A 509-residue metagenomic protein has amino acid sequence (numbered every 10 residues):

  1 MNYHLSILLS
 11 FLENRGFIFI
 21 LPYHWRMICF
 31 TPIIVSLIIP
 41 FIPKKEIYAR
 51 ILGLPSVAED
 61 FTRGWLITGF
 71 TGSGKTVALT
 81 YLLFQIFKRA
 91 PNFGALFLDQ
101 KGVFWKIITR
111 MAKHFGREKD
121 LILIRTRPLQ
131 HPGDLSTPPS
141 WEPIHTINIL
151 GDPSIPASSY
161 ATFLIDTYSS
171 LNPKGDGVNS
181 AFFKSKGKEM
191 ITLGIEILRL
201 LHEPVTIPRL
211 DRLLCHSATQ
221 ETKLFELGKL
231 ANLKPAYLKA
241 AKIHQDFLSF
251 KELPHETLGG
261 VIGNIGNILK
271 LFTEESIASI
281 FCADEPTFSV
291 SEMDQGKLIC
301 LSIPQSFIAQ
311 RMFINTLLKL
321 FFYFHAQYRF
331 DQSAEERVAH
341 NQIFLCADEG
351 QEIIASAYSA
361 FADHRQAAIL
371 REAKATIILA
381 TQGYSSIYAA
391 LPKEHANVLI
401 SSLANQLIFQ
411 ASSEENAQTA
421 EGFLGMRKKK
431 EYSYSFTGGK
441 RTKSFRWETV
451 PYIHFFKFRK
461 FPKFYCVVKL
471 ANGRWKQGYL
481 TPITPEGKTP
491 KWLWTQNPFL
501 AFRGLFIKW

Functional and structural regions predicted by a protein language model:
N2-L12: Low-complexity, acidic polar-rich segments
R15-C29: Juxtamembrane/start-of-transmembrane alpha-helix segments at the extracytoplasmic/lumenal side of membrane anchors
R26-A375, I453-Q477, P485-W509: P-loop NTPase motor domains
G69, Q305, T381, Q410-S413 (+1 more regions): Short loop or secondary-structure boundary microenvironments that flank and position key functional residues
G102, L424, P482: A short beta-strand motif that forms part of the nucleic acid-binding face of small beta-barrel RNA-binding folds
H364-A471: Conserved ATP-driven motor cores of ASCE-family P-loop NTPases powering translocation/secretion/packaging/pilus
